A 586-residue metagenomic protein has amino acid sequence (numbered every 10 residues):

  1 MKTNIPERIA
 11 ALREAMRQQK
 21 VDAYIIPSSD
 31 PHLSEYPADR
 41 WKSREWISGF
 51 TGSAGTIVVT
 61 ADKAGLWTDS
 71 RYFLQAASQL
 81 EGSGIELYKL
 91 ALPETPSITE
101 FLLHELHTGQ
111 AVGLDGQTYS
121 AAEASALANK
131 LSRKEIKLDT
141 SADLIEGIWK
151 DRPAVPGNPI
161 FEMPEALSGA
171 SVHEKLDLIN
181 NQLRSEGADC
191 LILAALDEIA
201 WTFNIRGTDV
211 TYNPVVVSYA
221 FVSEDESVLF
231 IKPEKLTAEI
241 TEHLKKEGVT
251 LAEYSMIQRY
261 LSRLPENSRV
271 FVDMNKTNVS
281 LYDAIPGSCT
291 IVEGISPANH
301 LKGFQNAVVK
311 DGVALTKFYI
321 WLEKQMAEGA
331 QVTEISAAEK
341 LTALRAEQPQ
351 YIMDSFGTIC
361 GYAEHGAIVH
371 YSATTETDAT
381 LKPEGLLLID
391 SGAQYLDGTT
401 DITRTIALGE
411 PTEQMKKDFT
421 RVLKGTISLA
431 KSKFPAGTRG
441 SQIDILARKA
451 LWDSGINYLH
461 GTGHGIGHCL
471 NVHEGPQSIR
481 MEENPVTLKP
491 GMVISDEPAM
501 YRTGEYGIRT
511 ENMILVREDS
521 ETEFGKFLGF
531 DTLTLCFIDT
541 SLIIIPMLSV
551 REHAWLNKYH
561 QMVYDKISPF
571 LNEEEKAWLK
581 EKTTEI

Functional and structural regions predicted by a protein language model:
M1-I586: Active-site neighborhoods and metal-handling regions in enzymes and metal-associated proteins
